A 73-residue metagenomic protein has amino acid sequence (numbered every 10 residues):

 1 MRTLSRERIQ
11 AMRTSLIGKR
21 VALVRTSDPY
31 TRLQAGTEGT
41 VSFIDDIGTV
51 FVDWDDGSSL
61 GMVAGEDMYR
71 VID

Functional and structural regions predicted by a protein language model:
R2-Q10, L16-D73: Basic/aromatic-rich interaction segments and small domains that mediate binding to polyanionic partners
